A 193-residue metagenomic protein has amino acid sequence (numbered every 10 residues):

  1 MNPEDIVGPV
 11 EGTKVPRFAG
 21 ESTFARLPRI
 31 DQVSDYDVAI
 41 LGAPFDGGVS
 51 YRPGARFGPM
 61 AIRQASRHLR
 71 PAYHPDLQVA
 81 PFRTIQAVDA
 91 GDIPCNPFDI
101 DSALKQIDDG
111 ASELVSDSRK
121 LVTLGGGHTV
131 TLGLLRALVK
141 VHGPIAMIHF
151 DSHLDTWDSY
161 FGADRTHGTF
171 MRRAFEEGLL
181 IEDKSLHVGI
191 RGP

Functional and structural regions predicted by a protein language model:
N2-P193: Conserved alpha-helical scaffold segments that buttress catalytic/binding sites
